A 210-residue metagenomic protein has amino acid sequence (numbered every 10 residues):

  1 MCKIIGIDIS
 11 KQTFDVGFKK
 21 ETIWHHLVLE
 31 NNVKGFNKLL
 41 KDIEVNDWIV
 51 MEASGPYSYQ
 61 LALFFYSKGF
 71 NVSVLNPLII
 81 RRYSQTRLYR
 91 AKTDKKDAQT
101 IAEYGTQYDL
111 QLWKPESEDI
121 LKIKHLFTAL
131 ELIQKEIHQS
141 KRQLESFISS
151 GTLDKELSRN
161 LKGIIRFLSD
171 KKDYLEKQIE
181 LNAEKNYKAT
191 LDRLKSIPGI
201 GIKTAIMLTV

Functional and structural regions predicted by a protein language model:
M1-E156, F167: Phosphate- and other anionic-substrate recognition elements at nucleic-acid/protein interfaces
I148-K203: Helix-hairpin-helix/helix-loop-helix acidic hairpins
L208-V210: Phosphate-backbone recognition surface of nucleic-acid-processing proteins
